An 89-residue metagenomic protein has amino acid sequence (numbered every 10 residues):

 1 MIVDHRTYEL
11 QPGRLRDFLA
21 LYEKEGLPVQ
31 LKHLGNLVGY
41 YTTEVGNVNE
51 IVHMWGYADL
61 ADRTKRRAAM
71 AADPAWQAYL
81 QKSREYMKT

Functional and structural regions predicted by a protein language model:
M1-T89: Short S/T/G/P-rich N-terminal loop/turn motif that feeds into the first structured element of a domain
